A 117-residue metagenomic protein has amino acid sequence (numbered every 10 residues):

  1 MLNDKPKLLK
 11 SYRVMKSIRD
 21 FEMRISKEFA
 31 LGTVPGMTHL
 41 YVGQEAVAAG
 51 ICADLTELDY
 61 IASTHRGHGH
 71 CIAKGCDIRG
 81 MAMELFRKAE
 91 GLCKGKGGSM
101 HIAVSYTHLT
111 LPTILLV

Functional and structural regions predicted by a protein language model:
M1-P35, E57: Cofactor-/ligand-binding subdomain signature composed of acidic, glycine-rich, tryptophan-containing flexible loops
M23-K27, T33-L109: Cofactor-binding active-site loop characterized by glycine-rich and histidine/acidic residues
H108-V117: Single conserved hydrophobic/aromatic residue that forms the stacking wall/gate of nucleotide- or nucleobase-binding
